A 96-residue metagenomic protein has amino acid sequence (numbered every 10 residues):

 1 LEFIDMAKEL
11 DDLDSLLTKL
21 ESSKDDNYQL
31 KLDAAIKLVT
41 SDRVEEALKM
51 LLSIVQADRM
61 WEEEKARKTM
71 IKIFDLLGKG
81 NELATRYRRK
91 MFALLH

Functional and structural regions predicted by a protein language model:
L1-H96: Non-globular targeting/processing and membrane-anchoring segments
